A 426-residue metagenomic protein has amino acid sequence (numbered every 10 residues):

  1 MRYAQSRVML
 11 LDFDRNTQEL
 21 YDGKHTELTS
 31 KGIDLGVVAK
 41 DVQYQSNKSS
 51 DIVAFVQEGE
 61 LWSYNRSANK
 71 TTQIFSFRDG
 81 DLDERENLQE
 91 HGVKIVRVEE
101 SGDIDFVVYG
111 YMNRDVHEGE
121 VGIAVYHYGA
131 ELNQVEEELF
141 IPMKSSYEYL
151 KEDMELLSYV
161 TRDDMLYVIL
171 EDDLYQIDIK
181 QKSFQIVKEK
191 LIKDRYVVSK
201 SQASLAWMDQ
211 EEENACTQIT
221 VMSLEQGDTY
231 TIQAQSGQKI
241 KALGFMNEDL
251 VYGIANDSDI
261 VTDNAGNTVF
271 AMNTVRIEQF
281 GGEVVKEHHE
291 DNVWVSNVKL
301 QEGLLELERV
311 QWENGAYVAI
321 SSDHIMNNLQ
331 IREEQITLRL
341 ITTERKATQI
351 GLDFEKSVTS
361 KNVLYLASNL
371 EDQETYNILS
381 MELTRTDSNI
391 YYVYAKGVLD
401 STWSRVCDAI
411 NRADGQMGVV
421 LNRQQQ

Functional and structural regions predicted by a protein language model:
R2-Q43, T72, G80, A130-K144: Short beta-strand edge/turn micro-motifs at domain boundaries
F13, A54-V56, V107-Y109, I169 (+3 more regions): Residue-level marker for isolated small/hydroxyl-bearing positions within beta-strands of beta-sheet-rich domains
T29-G36, T72-F75, G80-E86, E136-Y149 (+3 more regions): A short beta-strand motif characteristic of beta-propeller blades
V37-Q45, L82-E99, K144-Y159, E189-S201 (+5 more regions): Repeated scaffold domains used in trafficking and secretory/extracellular systems, primarily beta-propellers
V53, I104-F106, M165-L166, Q202-L205 (+1 more regions): Hydrophobic beta-strand positions that form the internal "hydrophobic ladder" of WD40/Gbeta-like beta-propeller blades
A54-Q57, N65, Q73-I74, Y111-V116 (+2 more regions): Long, low-hydrophobicity ectodomains and other hydrophilic envelope-associated domains
V56-S67, V107-E131, I169-D178, E213-T220 (+2 more regions): Structural motif
I104-Y126, V135-Y196: Beta-propeller domains
